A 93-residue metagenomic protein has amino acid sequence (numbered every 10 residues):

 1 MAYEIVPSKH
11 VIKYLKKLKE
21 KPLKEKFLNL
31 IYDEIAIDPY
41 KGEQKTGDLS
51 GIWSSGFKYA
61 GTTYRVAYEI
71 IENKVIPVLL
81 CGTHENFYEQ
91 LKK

Functional and structural regions predicted by a protein language model:
M1, G51, T62: Exposed loop/turn and edge beta-strand positions of beta-sandwich/beta-sheet ligand-binding modules
M1-L30: Arg/Lys-rich, positively charged N-terminal/basic patches that mediate binding to nucleic acids
E4, K16, E25, F57-R65 (+1 more regions): Enriched for short, Lys/Arg-rich terminal
H10, S50, T83: Residues that form or immediately flank small-molecule/cofactor binding pockets and catalytic motifs
K13, I37, N86: Active-site micro-motifs of SAM-dependent methyltransferase domains
Y32-K58: A short, surface-exposed loop/turn module that caps and links secondary-structure elements
